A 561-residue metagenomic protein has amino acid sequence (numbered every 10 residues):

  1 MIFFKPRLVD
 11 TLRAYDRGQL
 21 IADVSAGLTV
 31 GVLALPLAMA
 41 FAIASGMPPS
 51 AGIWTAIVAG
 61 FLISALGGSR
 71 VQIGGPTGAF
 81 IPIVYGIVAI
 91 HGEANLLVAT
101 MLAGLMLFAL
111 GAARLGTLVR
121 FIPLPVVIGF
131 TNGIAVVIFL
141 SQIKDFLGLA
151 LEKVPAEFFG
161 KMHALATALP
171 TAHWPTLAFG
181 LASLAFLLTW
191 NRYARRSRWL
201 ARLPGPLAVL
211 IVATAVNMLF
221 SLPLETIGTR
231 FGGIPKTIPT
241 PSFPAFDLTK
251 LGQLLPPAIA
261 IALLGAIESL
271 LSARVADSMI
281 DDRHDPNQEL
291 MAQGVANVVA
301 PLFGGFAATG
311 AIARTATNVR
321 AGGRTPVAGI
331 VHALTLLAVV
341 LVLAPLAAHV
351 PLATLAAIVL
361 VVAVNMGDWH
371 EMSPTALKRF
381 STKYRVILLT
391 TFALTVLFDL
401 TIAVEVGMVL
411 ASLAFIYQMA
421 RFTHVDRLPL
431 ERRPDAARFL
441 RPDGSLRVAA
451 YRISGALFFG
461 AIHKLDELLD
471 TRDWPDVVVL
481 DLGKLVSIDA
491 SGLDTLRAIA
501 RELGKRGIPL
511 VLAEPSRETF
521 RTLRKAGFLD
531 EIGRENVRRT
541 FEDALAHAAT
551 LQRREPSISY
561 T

Functional and structural regions predicted by a protein language model:
M1-L430, T495: Transmembrane helical cores of multi-pass ion-transport proteins
R427, R432-T561: Structured cytosolic domains appended to multi-pass membrane proteins
